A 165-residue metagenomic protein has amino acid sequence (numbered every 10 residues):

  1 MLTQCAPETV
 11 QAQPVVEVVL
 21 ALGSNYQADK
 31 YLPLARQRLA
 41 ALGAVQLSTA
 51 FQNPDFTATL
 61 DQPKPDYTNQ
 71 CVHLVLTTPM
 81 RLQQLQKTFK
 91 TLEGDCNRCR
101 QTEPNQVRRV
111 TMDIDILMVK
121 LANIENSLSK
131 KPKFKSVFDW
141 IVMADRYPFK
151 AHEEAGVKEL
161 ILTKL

Functional and structural regions predicted by a protein language model:
M1-R36: Extended accessory regions or peripheral subdomains of proteins
L22-S24, V72-T78, M118-L121: Short beta-strand-to-loop capping motifs
D29, P79-L82, Q86: Generic detection of long, well-ordered alpha-helical segments
L32, F56, K120-A122: Active-site-proximal flexible loops/turns
L34-R81: Short, surface-exposed acidic-centric catalytic microdomains
P63-Y67, Q83-K87, T91-L165: Flexible, gly/pro- and Lys/Arg-enriched active-site loops
